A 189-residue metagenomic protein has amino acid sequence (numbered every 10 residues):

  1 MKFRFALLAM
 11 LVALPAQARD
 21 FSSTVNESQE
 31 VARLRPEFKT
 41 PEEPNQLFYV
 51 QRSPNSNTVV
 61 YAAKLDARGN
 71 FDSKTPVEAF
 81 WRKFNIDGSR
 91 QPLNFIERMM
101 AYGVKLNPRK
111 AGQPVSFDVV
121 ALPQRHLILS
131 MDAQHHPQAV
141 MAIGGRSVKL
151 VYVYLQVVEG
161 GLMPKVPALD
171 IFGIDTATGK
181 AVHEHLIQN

Functional and structural regions predicted by a protein language model:
F3-A13: Sec-dependent N-terminal signal peptides
L14-A18: Sec/Tat signal peptide C-region and signal peptidase I cleavage site
R19-Q91: N-terminal export/targeting and maturation segments
P36-E37, Y49-Q51, A101-L106, Y154-G160: Short amphipathic beta-strand and strand-loop transition segments with alternating hydrophobic
K74-V148: Mature extracytoplasmic domains of secretory-pathway proteins
E159-E184: Short, exposed beta-strand-loop hairpins at the edges of beta-sheets in extracellular/periplasmic proteins
Q188-N189: Short, solvent-exposed mixed-charge patches
